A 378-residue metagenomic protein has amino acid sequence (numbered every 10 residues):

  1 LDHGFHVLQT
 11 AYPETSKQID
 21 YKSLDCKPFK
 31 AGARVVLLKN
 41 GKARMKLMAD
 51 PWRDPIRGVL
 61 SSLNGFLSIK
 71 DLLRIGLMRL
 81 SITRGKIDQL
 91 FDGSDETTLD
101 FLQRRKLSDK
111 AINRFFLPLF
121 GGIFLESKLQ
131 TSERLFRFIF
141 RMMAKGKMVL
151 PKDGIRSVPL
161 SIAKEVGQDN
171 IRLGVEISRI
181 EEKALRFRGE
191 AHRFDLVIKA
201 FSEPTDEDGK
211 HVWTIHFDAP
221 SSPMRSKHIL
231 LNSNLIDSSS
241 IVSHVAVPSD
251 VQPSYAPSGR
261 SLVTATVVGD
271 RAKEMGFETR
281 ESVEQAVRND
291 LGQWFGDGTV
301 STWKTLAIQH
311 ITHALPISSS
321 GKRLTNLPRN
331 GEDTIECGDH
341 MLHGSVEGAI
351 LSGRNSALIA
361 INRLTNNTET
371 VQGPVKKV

Functional and structural regions predicted by a protein language model:
V7-Y12, L90-E96, R105, R141-K164 (+1 more regions): Short beta-strand to alpha-helix junction loop
Y12-Y21, D25-L129: Mobile amphipathic helical/loop "lid" adjacent to a hydrophobic cofactor/ligand pocket
D25-K27, D169-R172, T302-K304, D333-I335: Conserved beta-strand segments of alpha/beta enzyme cores
S132, I155, V346-A349: Conserved donor sugar-nucleotide recognition element shared by glycan-biosynthetic enzymes
L135-A184, H192, L196: Helical element adjacent to the flavin cofactor pocket in flavoenzyme catalytic cores
V175-E281, Q293-W294, V375-V378: Mid-domain catalytic core of redox enzymes that form a hydrophobic substrate pocket/lid adjacent to a catalytic redox
P248, P253-V378: Conserved flavin/dinucleotide-binding core of flavoenzymes
